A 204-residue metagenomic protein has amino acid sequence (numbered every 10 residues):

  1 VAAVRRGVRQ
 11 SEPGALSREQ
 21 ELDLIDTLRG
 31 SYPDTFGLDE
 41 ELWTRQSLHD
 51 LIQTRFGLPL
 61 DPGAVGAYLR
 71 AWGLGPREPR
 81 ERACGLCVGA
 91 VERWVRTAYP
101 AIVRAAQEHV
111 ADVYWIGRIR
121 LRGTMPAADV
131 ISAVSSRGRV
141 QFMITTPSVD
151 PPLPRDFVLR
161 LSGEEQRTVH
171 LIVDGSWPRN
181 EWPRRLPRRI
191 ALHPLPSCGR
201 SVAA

Functional and structural regions predicted by a protein language model:
V1-A204: Short functional hotspots at interaction and active-site rims
